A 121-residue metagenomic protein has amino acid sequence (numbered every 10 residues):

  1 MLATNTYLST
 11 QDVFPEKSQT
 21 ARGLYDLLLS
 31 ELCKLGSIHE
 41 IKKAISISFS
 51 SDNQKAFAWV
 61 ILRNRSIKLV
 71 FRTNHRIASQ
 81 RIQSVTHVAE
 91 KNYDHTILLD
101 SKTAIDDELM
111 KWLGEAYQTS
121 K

Functional and structural regions predicted by a protein language model:
M1-K121: Charge-dense, helix-prone N-terminal extensions
